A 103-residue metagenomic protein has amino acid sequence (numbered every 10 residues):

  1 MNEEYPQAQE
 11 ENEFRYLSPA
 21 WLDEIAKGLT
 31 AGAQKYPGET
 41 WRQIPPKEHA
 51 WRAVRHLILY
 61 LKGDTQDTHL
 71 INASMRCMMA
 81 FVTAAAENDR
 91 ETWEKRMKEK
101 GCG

Functional and structural regions predicted by a protein language model:
M1-G103: Intrinsically disordered, low-complexity regulatory regions that flank transcription factor DNA-binding cores
